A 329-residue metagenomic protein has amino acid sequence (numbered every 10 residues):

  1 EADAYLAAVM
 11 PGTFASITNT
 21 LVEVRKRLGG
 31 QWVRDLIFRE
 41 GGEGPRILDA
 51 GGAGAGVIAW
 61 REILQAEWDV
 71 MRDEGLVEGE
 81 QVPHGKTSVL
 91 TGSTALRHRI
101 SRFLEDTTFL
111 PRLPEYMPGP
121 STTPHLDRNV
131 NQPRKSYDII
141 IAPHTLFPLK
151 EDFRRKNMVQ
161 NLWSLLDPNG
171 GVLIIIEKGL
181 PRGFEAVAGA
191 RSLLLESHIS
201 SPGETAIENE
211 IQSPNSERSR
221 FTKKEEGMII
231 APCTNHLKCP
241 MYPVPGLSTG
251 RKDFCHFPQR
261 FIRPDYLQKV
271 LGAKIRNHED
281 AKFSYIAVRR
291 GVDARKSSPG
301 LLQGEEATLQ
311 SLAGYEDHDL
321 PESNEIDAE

Functional and structural regions predicted by a protein language model:
D3, A7, G12-I176, P202-I207: Fungal eukaryote-biased detector of long internal structured cores
G179-E329: Substrate-binding/catalytic lobe of Class I Rossmann-like enzymes that use SAM or dcSAM, i.e., the mid-to-C-terminal
